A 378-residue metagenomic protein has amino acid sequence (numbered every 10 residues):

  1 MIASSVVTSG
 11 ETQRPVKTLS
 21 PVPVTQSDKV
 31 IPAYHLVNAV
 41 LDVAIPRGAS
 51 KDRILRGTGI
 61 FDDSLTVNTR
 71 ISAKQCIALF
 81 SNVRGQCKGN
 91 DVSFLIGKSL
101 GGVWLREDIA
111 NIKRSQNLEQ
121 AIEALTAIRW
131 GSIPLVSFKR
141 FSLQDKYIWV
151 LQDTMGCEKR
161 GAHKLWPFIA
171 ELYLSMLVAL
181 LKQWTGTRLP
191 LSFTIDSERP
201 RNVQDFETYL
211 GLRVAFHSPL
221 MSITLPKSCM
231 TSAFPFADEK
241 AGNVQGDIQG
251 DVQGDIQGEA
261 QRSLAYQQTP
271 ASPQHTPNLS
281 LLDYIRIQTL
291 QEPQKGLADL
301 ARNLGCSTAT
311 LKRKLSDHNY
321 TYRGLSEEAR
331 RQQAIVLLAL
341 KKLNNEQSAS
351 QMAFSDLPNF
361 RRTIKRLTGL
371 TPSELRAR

Functional and structural regions predicted by a protein language model:
M1-I148: N-terminal low-complexity or simple alpha-helical regulatory segments that function as activation/interaction modules
R14-L36, R114, R129, G156-K159 (+5 more regions): Surface-exposed, interaction-prone regions with an acidic/low-complexity signature
V43-A44, V83, L125, L181 (+4 more regions): Broad structural signal for hydrophobic residues in well-ordered alpha-helices, predominantly aliphatic
S72, A170, E327: Short, conserved glycine- and acidic-residue-centered signature motifs in active-site or ligand-binding loops
V103-S222, P226-C229: N-terminal regulatory/effector-sensing and dimerization cores that precede helix-turn-helix DNA-binding domains
R199-R378: Extended mid-to-C-terminal alpha-helical interaction segments
